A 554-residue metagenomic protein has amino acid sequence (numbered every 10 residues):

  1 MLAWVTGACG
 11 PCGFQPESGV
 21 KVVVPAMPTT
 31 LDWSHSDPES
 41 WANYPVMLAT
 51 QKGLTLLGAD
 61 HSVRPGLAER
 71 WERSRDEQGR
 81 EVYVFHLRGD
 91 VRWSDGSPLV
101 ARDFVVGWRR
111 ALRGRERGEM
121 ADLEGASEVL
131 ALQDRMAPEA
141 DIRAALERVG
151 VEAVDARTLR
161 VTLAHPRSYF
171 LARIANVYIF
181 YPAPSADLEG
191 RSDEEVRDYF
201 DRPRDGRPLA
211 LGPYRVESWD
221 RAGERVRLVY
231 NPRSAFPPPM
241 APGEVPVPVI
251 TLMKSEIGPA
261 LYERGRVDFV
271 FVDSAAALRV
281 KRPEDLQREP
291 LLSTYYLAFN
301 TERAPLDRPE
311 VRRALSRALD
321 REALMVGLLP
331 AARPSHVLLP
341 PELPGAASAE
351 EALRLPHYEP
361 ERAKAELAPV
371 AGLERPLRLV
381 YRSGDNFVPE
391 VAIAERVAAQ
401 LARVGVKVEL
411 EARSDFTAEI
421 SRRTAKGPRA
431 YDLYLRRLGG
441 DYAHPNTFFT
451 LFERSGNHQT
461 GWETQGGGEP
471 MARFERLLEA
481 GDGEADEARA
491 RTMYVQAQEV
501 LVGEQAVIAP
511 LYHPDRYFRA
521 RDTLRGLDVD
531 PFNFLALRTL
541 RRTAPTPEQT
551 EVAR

Functional and structural regions predicted by a protein language model:
G10-G13, R313, M325, K407-E419 (+2 more regions): Extracytoplasmic/peripheral linker and loop segments enriched in polar/acidic and small residues with frequent Thr/Pro
V23-Q78, L209: N-terminal lobe/hinge region of extracytoplasmic solute-binding protein
R113-R191: Surface-exposed binding/hinge segments that line and control ligand-binding clefts or catalytic entry sites
R157, P166-G243, V247, K254-I257 (+2 more regions): Gly/Pro-rich hinge or "lid" segments in bacterial periplasmic/extracellular proteins
E217-V229, P237-P239, V249-R303, V326-G327: Extracellular/periplasmic solute-recognition and catalytic clefts
K281, E302, L306-G345, P389 (+2 more regions): Periplasmic-binding protein-like
P330-V370, S383-A392: Structural transition elements
F518-R554: Long beta-strand-rich cores associated with HINT superfamily self-processing modules
